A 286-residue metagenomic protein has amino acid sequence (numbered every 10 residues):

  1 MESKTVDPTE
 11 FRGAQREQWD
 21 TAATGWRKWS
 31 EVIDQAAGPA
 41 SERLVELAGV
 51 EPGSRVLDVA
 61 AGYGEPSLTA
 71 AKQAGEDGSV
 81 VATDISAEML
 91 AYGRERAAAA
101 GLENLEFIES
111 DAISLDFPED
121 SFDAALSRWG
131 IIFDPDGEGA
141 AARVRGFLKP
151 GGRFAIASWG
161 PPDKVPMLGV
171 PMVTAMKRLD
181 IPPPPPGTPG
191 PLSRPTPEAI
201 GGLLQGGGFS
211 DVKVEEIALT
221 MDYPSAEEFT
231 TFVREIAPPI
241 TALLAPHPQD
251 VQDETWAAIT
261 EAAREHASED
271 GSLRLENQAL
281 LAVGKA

Functional and structural regions predicted by a protein language model:
E2-Q18, G25, W29-S30, D34-A37 (+2 more regions): Conserved Class I S-adenosyl-L-methionine
V32-S54, T69: Conserved alpha-helix/loop element of class I SAM-dependent methyltransferases that forms part of the SAM/SAH-binding
P52-G53, E76-D77, L148-F154: Short glycine-dipeptide loop
R55-L115, G139: Class I SAM-dependent methyltransferase SAM/SAH-binding core
A74, A97, A175-M176, L204 (+2 more regions): Conserved hydrophobic residues forming the short capping helix/wall of the S-adenosyl-L-methionine
I113-A124: A short acidic, Gly/Pro-enriched loop at the edge of an enzyme's catalytic core that lines a small-molecule cofactor
D123-G137, G160: A short SAM/SAH-binding and catalytic strip from SAM-dependent methyltransferases
E138-G139, R145, K149-P224: Conserved catalytic/acceptor-binding region of the Class I
